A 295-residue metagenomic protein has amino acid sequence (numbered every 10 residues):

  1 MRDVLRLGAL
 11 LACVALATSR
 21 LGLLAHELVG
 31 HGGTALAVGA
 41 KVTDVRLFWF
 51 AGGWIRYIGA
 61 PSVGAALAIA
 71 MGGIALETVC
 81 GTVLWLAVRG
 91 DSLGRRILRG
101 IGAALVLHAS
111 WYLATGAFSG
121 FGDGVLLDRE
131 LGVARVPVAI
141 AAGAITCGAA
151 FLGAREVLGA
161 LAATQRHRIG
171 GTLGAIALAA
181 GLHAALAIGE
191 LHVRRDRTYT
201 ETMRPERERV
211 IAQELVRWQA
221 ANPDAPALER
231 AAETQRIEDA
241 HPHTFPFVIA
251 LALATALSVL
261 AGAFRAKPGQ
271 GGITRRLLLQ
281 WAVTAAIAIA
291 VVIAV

Functional and structural regions predicted by a protein language model:
M1-A17, L36, T78-L84, Q235 (+1 more regions): Active-site scaffold of zinc-dependent metalloenzymes
G8, V14-A66: Small-residue-rich helix-interface/hinge motifs
A17-T18, G22, R275-V295: Final/C-terminal transmembrane alpha-helix of multipass membrane proteins
D44, W54-A160, T172-L191, L253-G262: Metalloprotease/metallohydrolase-associated module, dominated by Zn2+-dependent proteases
A60-G64, L126-V138, A225-F247: Membrane-interface segments at the starts/ends of alpha-helical transmembrane spans
V136, A162-I176, Q270-A282: Membrane-interfacial entry segments at the cytosolic side of transmembrane helices
A184-Y199, A294-V295: Hydrophobic alpha-helical transmembrane segments in integral membrane proteins
H192-H241: Low-complexity, proline/glycine-enriched hydrophobic segments characteristic of transmembrane helices
